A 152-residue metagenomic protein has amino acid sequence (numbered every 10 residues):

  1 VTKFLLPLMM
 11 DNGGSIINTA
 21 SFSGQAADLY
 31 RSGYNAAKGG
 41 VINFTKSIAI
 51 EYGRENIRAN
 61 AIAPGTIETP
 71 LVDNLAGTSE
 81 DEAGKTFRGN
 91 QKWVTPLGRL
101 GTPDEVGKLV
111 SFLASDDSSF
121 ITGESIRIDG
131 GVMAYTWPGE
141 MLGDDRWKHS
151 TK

Functional and structural regions predicted by a protein language model:
T2, A37, T45: Active-site helix of classical SDR
P7, I50-R54, S119: Alpha-helical segment proximal to the catalytic Tyr-Lys
S21: Residue(s) in the substrate-gating loop at a strand-loop-helix junction that position the organic substrate next
A26-S32, R54-E55, G98, P103 (+1 more regions): Active-site loop immediately N-terminal to the catalytic Tyr-X3-Lys motif of short-chain dehydrogenase/reductase
A27-A36, S47, L75: Active-site loop-to-helix junction immediately N-terminal to the catalytic Tyr of the SDR YXXXK motif in Rossmann-fold
A61, T69, A83-D117, I121 (+1 more regions): C-terminal helical subdomain
P64-N74, A134: Short, flexible catalytic-loop segment of classical short-chain dehydrogenase/reductase
S111, T122-K152: Short C-terminal tail/terminal secondary-structure segment of NAD(P)H-dependent dehydrogenase/reductase domains
